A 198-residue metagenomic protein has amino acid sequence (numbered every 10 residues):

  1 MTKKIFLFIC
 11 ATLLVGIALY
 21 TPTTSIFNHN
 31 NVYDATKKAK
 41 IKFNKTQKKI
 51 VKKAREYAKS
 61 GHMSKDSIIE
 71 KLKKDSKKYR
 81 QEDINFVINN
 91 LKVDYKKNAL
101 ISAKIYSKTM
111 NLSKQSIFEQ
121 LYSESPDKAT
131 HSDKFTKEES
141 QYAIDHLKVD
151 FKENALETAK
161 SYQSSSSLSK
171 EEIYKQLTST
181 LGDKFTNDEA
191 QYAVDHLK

Functional and structural regions predicted by a protein language model:
M1-I26: Sec-dependent N-terminal signal peptides of Gram-positive bacterial secreted proteins and lipoproteins
I17-K42: Sec-dependent signal peptide cleavage junction
A35-K198: An alpha-helical, amphipathic repeat domain used for nucleic-acid recognition, typified by the mTERF helical solenoid
